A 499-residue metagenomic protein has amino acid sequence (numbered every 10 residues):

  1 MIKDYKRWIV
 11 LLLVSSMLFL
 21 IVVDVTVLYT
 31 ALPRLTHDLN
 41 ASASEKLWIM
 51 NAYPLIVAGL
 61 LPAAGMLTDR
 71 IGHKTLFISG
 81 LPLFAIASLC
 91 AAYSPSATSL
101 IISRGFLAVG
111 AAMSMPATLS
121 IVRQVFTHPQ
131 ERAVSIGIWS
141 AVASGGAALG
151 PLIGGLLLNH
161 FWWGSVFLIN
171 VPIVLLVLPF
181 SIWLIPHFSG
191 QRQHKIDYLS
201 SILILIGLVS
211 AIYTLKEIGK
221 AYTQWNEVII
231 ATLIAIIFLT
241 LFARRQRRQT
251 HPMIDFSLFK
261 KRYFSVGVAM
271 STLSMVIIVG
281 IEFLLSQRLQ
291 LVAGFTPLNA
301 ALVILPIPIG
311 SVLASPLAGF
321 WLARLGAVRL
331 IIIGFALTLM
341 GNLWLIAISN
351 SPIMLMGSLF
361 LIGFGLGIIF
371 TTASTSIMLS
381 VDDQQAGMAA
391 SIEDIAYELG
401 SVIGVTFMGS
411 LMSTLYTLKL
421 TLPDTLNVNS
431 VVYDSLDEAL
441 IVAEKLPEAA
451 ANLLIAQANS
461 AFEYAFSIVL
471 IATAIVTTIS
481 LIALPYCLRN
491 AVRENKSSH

Functional and structural regions predicted by a protein language model:
R7-V23, L28-T30, L199, W225-I234 (+3 more regions): 12-transmembrane solute porter fold
A31-L60, S99, L298-L302: Extracellular/periplasmic helix-loop-helix junction of adjacent transmembrane segments in MFS-like secondary
L35-T36, L67-T68, I153-F161, L215 (+4 more regions): Interfacial helix-cap and linker-helix signal at transmembrane-aqueous boundaries of multi-pass secondary transporters
D38-N40, G72, Y93-S99, F161-W162 (+3 more regions): Helix-breaking motifs and short loop linkers at transmembrane-helix boundaries and internal kinks in secondary membrane
E45, E131-I138, Q385-I392, A465: Cytoplasmic loop-to-transmembrane helix junctions
N51-G65, M115-L119, L305-L317: Central cavity-lining transmembrane alpha-helices of secondary-active solute carriers, predominantly the Major
M66-L199: Helix-loop-helix hairpins in multi-pass membrane proteins, especially solute transporters
G137, N159-M270, I277, L284 (+2 more regions): Hydrophobic transmembrane-helix bundles of small-molecule transporters
